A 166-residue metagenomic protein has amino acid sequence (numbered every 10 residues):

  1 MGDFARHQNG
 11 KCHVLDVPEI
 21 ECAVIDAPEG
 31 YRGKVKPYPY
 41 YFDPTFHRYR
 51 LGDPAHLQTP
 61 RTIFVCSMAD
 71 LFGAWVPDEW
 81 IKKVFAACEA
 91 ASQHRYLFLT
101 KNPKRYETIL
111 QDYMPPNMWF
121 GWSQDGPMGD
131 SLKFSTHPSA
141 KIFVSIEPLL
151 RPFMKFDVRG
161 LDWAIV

Functional and structural regions predicted by a protein language model:
M1-P39: Canonical Radical SAM [4Fe-4S] cluster-binding loop centered on the CxxxCxxC motif and its immediate flanking residues
G30-P54: Glycine/small-residue-rich interface belts in oligomeric ring/scaffold proteins and their assembly partners
T45-V166: Conserved AdoMet/S-adenosylmethionine-binding subsite of the radical SAM
